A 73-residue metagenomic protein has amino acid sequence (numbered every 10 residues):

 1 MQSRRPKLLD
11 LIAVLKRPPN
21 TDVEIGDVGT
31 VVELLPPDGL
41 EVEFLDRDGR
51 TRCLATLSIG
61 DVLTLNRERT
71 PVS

Functional and structural regions predicted by a protein language model:
P6-V72: Basic/aromatic-rich interaction segments and small domains that mediate binding to polyanionic partners
